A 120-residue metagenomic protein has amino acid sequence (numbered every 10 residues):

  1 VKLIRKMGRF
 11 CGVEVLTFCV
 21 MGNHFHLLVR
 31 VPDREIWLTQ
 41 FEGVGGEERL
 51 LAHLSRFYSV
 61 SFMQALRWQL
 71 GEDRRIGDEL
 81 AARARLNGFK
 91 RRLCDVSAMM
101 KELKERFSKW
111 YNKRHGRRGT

Functional and structural regions predicted by a protein language model:
V1-T120: Short catalytic/metal-binding and nucleic-acid-binding patches
